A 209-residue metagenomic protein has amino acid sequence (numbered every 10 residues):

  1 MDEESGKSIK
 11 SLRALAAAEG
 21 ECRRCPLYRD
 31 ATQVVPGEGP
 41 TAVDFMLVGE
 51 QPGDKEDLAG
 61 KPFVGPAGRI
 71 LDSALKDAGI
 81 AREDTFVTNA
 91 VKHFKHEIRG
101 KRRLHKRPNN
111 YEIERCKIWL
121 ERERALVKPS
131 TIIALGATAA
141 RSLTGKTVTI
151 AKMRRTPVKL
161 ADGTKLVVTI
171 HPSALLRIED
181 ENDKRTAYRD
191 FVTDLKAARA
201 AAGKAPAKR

Functional and structural regions predicted by a protein language model:
M1-R209: A polyanion-binding, active-site-adjacent surface
